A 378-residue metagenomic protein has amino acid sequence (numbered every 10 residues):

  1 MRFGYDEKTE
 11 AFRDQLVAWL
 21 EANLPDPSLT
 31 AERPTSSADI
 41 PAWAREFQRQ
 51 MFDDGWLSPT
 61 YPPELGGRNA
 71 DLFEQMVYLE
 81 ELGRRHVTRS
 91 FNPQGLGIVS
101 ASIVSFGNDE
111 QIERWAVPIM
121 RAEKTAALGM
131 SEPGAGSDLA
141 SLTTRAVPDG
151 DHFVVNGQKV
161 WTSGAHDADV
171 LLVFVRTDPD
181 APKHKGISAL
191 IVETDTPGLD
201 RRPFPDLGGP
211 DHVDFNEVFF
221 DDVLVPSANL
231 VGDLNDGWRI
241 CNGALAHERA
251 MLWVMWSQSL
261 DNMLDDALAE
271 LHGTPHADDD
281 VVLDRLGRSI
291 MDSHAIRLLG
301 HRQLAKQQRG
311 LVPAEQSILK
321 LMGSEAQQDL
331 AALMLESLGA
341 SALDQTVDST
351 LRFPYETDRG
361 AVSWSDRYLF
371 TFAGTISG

Functional and structural regions predicted by a protein language model:
R2, F73, V77-Y78, I98 (+3 more regions): Glycine-rich phosphate/cofactor-binding loops in nucleotide/flavin-utilizing enzymes
F3, E7, L199-L298, A373-G374: Glycine-rich beta->alpha junctions and the first turn(s) of the following alpha-helix
S28-S37, H276, D280-L283, H294-E356: C-terminal helix-coil-helix/basic helical segment that borders enzyme active sites and/or dimer interfaces and provides
R45-Q48, F52-E123, G164-V170, S293 (+5 more regions): Internal helix-loop-helix
A122-M130, L172-F174: A short, Trp-centered hydrophobic/proline-enriched beta-strand micro-motif
T144-V147: A structural signal for short hydrophobic beta-strand segments in well-ordered beta-sheet cores
H152, N156-F204: A short core secondary-structure module
V160-A165, P210, A373-G378: Glycine-rich phosphate/pyrophosphate-binding beta-alpha loops
